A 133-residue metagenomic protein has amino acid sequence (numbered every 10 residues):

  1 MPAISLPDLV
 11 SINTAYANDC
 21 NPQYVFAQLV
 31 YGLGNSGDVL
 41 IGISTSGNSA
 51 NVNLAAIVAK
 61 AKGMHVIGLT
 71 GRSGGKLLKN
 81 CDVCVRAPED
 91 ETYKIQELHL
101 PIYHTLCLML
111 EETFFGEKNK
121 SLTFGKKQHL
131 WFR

Functional and structural regions predicted by a protein language model:
M1-K120: Glycine-rich phosphate-binding loops that contact phosphosugars or nucleotide phosphates
F114-R133: Internal, active-site/partner-interface "lid" segment
